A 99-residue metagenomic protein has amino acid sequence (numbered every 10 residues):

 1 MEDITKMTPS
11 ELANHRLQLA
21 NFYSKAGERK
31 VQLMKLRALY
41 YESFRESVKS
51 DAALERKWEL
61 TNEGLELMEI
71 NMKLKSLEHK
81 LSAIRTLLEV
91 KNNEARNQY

Functional and structural regions predicted by a protein language model:
M1-A20: Short, charge-rich amphipathic alpha-helices with coiled-coil/heptad character
E2-M7, N93-Y99: Terminal, compositionally biased segments
E28-K57: Extended alpha-helical coiled-coil "stalk/arm" regions that act as elongated linkers or oligomerization scaffolds
M34, E69-Q98: Long amphipathic alpha-helical coiled-coil segments
V48-K73: Short, glycine/alanine-rich amphipathic alpha-helical segment that often forms an alpha-turn-alpha hairpin
